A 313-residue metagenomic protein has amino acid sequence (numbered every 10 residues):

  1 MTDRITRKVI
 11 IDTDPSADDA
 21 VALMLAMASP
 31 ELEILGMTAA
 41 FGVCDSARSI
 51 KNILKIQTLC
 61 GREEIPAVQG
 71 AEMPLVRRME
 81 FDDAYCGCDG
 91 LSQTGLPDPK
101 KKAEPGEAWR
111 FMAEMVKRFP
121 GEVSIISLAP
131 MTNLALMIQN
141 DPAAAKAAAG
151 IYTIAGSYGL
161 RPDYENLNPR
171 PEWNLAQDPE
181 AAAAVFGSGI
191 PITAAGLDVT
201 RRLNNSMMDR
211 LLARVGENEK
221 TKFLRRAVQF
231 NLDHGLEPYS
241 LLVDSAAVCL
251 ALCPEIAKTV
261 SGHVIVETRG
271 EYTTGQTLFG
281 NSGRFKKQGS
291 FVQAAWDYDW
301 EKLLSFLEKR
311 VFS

Functional and structural regions predicted by a protein language model:
T2-L54, G95-A194, D198-T200: Active-site histidine-anchored catalytic micro-motif
T2-T6, A22-I34, W173-E180, F186-G187 (+1 more regions): Conformational coupling and interaction surfaces
T6-R7, I50-R118, S290-A294, Y298 (+2 more regions): Metal-dependent C-N hydrolase catalytic cores
D12, P66, I125, E271 (+1 more regions): Short glycine- and Lys/Arg-enriched binding-loop motifs that mark or flank ligand-binding interfaces
S29-E31, E72, D82, C88 (+6 more regions): Generic secondary-structure boundary/loop-capping signal
D45-S46, N52, V76, S157-L160 (+1 more regions): Short, mixed-charge aromatic SLiMs
E80-G87, E165-P169, D209-L211: Short, surface-exposed amphipathic charged segments that create phosphate/polyanion-binding patches used for binding
